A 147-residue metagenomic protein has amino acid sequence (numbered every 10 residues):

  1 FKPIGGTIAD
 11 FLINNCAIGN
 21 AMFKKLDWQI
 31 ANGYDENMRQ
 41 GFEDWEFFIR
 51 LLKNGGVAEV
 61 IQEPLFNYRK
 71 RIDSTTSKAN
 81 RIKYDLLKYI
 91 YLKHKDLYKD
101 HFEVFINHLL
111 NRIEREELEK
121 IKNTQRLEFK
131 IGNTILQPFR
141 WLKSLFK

Functional and structural regions predicted by a protein language model:
F1-D85: Conserved nucleotide-sugar donor-binding catalytic segment
K88-K147: Boundary detector for helix-to-coil junctions that initiate low-complexity/charged tails
